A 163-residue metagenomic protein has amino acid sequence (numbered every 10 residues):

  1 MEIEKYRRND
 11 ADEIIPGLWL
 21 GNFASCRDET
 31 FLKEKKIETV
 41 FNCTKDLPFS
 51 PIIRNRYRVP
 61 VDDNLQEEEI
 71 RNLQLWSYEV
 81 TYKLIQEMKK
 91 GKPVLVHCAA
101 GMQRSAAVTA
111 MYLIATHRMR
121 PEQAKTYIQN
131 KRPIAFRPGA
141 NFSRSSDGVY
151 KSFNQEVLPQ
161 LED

Functional and structural regions predicted by a protein language model:
E2-V94, I114-E156: Cysteine-based protein phosphatase catalytic domain of the PTP/DSP
E87, G91-A110: A phosphate-binding catalytic loop at a beta-strand-loop-alpha-helix junction that coordinates phosphoryl groups
R104-A107, F153-L158: The conserved glycine-aromatic submotif of the RRM
L161: Histidine/acidic residue-rich metal-binding segments in metalloenzymes
